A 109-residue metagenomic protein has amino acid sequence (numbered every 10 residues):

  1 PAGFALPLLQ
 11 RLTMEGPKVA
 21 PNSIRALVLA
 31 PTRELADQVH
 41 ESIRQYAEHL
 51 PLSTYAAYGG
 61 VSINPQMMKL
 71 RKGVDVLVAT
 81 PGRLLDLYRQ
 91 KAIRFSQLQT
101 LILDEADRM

Functional and structural regions predicted by a protein language model:
P1-T13, H40-E41: Motif I (Walker A/P-loop) of helicase-class P-loop NTPases
A2-A5, T54, A106: Alpha-helical structural signal
L12-G16, K91-A92: Active-site catalytic pocket residues across diverse enzymes, especially alpha/beta-hydrolases
P17-R89, Q97-T100: Conserved nucleic-acid-binding Ia/Ib motif block in the N-terminal RecA-like helicase ATPase lobe
R94-M109: Post-DEXD/H (motif II) to motif III coupling segment of the RecA-like Helicase ATP-binding lobe
